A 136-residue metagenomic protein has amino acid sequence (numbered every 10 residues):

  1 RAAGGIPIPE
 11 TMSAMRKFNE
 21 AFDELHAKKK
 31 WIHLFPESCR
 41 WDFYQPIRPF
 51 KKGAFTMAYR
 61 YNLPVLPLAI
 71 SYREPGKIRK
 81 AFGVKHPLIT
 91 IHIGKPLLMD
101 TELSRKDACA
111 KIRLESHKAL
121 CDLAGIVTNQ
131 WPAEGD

Functional and structural regions predicted by a protein language model:
R1-S13, E20: Catalytic core of membrane glycerolipid acyltransferases/transacylases, capturing the structured, soluble-facing
R16-D136: Non-catalytic C-terminal accessory region of glycerolipid acyltransferases and related lyso-lipid remodeling enzymes
